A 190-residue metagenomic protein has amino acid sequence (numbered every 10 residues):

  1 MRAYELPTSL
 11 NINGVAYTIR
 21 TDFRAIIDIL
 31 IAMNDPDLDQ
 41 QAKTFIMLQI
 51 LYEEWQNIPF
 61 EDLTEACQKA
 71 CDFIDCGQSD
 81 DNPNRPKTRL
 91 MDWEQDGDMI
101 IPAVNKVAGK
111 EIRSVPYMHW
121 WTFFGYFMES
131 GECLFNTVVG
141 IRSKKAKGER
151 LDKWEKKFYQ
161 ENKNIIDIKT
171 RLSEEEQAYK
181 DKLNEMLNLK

Functional and structural regions predicted by a protein language model:
M1-T18, R24, N34-P36, Q41 (+1 more regions): Charged interaction scaffolds used for protein-protein
I27: Short active-site loop/helix that positions an aromatic residue
